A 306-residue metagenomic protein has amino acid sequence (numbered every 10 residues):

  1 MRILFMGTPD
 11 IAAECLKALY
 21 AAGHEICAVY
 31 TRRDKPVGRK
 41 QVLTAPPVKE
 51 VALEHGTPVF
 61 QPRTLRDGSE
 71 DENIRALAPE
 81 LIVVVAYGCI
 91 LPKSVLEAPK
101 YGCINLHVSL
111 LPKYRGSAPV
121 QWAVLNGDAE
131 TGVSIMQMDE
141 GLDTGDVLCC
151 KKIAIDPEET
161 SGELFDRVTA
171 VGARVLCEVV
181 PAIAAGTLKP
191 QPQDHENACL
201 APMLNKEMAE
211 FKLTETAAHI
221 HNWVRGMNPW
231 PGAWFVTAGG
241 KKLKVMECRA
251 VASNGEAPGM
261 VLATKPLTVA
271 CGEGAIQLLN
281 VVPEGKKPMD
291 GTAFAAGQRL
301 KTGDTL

Functional and structural regions predicted by a protein language model:
M1-R39: N-terminal Rossmann-like dinucleotide-binding module
G7, V29, A52, I82 (+7 more regions): A residue-level signal for conserved active-site and pocket-lining positions in enzyme catalytic cores
A22, R32, L81-L200: Donor/substrate-binding cores of folate-linked one-carbon enzymes
A28, Q61, L148-C149: A structural microfeature
P36-A78: N-terminal glycine-/serine-/threonine-rich beta1-alpha1-beta2 phosphate-ribose binding loop of Rossmann-like
P202-E215: Acyl-group handling in specialized metabolite and lipid biosynthesis
L213-L306: An anion-binding loop in the catalytic cleft
